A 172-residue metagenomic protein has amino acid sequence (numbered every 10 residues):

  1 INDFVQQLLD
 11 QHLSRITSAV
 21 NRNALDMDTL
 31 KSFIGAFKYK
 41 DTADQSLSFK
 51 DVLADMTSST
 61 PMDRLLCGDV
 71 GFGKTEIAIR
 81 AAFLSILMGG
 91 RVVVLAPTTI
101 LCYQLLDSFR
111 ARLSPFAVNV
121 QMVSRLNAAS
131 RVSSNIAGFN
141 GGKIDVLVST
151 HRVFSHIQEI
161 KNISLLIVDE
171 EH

Functional and structural regions predicted by a protein language model:
I1-V93: Pre-Walker A segment
S58-S59, L84-M88, L113-F116, A137-G142 (+1 more regions): Conserved catalytic network of the ASCE P-loop NTPase/AAA+ motor domain
G68, T150-H151, D169-E171: Walker B catalytic acidic pair
R91-L101: Conserved RecA-like ASCE P-loop NTPase motor core of nucleic-acid helicases/translocases
L101-G138: Conserved helix-turn-beta segment of the N-terminal RecA-like "Helicase ATP-binding" lobe in SF1/SF2 helicases
V123-L147, F154-I163: Conserved motor-coupling elements within RecA-like helicase/translocase cores
I160-H172: Conserved RecA-like helicase motor core of SF1/SF2 enzymes
